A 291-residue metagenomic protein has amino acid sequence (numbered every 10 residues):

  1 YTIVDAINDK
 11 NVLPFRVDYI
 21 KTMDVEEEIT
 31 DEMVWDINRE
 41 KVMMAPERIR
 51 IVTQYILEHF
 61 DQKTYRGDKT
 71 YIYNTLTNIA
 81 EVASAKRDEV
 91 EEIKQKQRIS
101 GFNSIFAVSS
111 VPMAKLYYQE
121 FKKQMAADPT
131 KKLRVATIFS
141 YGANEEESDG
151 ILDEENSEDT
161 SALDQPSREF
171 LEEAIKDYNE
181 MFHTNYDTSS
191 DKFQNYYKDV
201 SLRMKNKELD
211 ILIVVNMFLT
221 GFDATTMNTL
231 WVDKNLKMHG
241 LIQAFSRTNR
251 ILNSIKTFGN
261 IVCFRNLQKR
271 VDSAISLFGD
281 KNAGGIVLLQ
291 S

Functional and structural regions predicted by a protein language model:
Y1-V25: Post-DEXD/H (motif II) to motif III coupling segment of the RecA-like Helicase ATP-binding lobe
K21-V25, V111-M113, Y141-E145, F218-T220 (+3 more regions): Conserved nucleotide-binding/hydrolysis micro-motifs of P-loop NTPases
K41-I51, Y55-I211: Conserved C-terminal RecA-like helicase domain
E120-M125, G150-A162, N228-L230, F245-N249 (+1 more regions): Short secondary-structure boundary/capping segments
A126-P129, R247-F258: Arginine/glycine-rich "motif VI" loop of SF2 helicases in the C-terminal RecA-like domain
T130-G142, Q243, F258-Q268: Conserved beta-strand -> loop -> alpha-helix junction used to position metal-binding or nucleic-acid-contacting
I211-V214, F218-F245, G259-C263: A short beta-strand element within the Helicase C-terminal
L252-S291: Long, hydrophobic alpha-helical segments
